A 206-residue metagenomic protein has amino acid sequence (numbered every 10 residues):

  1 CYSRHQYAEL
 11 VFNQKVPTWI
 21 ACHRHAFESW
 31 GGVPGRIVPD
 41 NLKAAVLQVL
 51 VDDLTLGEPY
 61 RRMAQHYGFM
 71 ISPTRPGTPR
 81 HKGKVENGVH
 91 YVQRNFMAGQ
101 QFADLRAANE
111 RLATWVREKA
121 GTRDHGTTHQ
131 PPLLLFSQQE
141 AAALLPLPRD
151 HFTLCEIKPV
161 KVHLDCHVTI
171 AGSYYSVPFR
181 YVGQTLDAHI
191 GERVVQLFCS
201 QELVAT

Functional and structural regions predicted by a protein language model:
C1-R4, V38, M63, I190: Short conserved beta-strand segments at catalytic cores or DNA/RNA-binding microdomains of nucleic-acid binding
S3-L10, L42-L47, S72-R75, Q101: Glycine- and acidic
A8-R36: Active-site beta-loop-alpha junctions of metal-dependent nucleic acid enzymes, especially the RNase H-like/DDE
G32-D52: Acidic/histidine-rich, metal-coordinating catalytic segments
P39-D40, L50-V51, I71-Q93, R106-A108 (+1 more regions): RNase H-like two-metal-ion nuclease catalytic core shared by retroviral integrases and related mobile-element nucleases
D53-I71: Two-metal-ion acidic nuclease core segments, chiefly of the RNase H-like superfamily
V89-H189: Active-site-proximal acidic segments at structured loop/helix or strand boundaries that coordinate catalytic metals
E192-T206: C-terminal, non-catalytic macromolecule-binding modules
